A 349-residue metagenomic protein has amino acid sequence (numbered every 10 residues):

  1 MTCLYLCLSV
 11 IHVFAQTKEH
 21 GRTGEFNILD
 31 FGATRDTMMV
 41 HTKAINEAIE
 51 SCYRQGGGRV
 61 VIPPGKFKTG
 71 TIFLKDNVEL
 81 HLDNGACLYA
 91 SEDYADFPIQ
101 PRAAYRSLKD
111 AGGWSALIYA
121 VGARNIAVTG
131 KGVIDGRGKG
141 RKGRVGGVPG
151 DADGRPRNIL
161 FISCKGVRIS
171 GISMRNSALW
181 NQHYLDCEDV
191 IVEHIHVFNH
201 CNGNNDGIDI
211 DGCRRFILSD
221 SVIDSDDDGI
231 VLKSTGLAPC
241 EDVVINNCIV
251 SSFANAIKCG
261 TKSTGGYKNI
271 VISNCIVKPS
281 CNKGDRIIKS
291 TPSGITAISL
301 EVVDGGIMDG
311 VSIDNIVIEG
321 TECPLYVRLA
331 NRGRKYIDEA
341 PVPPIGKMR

Functional and structural regions predicted by a protein language model:
L4-S9, F14-R349: Extracellular/periplasmic carbohydrate-active domains that bind, remodel, or depolymerize complex polysaccharides
